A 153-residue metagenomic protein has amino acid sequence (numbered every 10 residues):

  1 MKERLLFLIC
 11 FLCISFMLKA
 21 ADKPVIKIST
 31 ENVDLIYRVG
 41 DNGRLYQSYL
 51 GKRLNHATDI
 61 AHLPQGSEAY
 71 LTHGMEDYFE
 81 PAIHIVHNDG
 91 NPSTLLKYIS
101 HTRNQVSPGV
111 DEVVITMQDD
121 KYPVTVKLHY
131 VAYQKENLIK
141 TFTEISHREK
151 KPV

Functional and structural regions predicted by a protein language model:
M1-K23: Bacterial Sec-dependent N-terminal signal peptides
A21-V153: N-terminal accessory beta-strand-rich subdomains and adjacent acidic, glycine-rich linkers that precede catalytic cores
